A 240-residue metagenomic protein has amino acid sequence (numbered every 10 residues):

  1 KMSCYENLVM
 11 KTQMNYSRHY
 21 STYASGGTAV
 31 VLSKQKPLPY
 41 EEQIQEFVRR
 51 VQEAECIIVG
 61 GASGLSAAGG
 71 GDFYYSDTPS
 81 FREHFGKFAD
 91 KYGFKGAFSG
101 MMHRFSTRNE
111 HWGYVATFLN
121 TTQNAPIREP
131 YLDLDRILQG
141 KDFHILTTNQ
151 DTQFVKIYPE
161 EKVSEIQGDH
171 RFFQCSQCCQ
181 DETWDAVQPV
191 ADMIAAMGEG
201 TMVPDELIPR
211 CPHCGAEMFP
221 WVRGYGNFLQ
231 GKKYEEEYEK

Functional and structural regions predicted by a protein language model:
S3-K240: Conserved catalytic alpha/beta core of Sir2/sirtuin-type deacylases, generalized to analogous enzyme cores that bind
